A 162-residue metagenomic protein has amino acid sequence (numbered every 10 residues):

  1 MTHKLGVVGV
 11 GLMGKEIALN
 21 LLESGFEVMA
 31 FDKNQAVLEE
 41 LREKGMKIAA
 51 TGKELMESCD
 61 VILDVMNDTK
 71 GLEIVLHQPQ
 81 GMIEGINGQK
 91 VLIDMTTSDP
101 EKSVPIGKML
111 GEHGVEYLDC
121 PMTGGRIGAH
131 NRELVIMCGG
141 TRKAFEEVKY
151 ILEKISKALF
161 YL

Functional and structural regions predicted by a protein language model:
M1-D64, K90, M95-T96, R126: NAD(P)+-binding Rossmann beta1-loop-alpha1 motif at the extreme N-terminus of oxidoreductases
L5-G11, E73-Q78, L159: Short, composition-biased local secondary-structure segments
V10, S98-L162: Rossmann-fold dinucleotide-binding core
A18-N20, R42, I74-H77, V104-K108 (+1 more regions): Short amphipathic alpha-helical segments
N20, S24, V37, K44 (+5 more regions): Change "in soluble alpha/beta enzymes" to "in soluble alpha/beta proteins
L38, L72, I127-N131: A short acidic, helix-capping loop that chelates divalent metal ions and anchors anionic groups
R42-G45, Q78, N87-Q89, H130-E133: Acidic, glycine-centered active-site loop in nucleotide-sugar glycosyltransferases
G52-D64, D68-Y117: Rossmann-fold NAD(P) dinucleotide-binding segment
